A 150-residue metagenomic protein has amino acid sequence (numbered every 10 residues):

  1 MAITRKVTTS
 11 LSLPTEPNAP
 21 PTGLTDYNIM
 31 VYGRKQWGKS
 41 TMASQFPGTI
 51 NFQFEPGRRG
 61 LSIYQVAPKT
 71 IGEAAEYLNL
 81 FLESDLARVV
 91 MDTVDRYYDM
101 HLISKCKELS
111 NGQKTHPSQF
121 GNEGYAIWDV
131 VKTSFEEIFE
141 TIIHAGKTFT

Functional and structural regions predicted by a protein language model:
M1-R5: Charged, amphipathic alpha-helical linker segments immediately N-terminal to NTP-binding catalytic cores
S10-M100: Conserved P-loop
V94-T150: P-loop NTPase motor core
